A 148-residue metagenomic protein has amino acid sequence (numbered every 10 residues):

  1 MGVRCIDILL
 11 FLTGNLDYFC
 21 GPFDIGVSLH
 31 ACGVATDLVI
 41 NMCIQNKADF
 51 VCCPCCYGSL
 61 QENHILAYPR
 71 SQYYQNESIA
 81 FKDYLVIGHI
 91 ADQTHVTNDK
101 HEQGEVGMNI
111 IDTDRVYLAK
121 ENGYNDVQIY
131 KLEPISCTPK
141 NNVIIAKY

Functional and structural regions predicted by a protein language model:
M1-Y148: Class I S-adenosyl-L-methionine
